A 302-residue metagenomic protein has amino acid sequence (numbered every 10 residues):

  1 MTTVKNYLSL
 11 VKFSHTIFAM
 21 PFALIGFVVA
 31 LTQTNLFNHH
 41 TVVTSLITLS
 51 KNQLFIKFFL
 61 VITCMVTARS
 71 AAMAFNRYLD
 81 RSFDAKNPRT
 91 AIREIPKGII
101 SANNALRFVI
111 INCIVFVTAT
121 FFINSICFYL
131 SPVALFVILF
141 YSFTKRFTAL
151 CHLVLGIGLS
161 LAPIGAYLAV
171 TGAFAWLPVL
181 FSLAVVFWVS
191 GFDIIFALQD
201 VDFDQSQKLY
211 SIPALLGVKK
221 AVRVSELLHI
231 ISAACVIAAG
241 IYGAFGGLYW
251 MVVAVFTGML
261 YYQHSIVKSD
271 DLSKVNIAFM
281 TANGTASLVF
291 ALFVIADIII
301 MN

Functional and structural regions predicted by a protein language model:
M1-K5, M73-I100, I194-K219, I266-V275: Cytosolic, membrane-interface loops and tails of multi-pass inner-membrane proteins
M1-P21, I25: N-terminal, positively charged, Ser/Thr/Ala/Gly-biased leader segments that form transit/presequence-like amphipathic
K5-S9, A71, T90-L180, Y261-K268 (+1 more regions): Intramembrane alpha-helical segments
K12-M20, I100-I111, L150-L155, K219-H229 (+1 more regions): Select subsegments of transmembrane alpha-helices in polytopic membrane proteins, especially boundary-proximal
P21-V29, E94, V154-V170, L215 (+1 more regions): Small-residue-rich segments of transmembrane alpha-helices in multi-pass membrane proteins, especially helix faces
I25, V29-L31, L36-L79, R89 (+4 more regions): Membrane-embedded alpha-helical segments that form the functional core of polytopic membrane enzymes, especially those
K57-M65, R81-S131, S206-M251, L292-F293: Multi-pass membrane catalytic core of lipid/isoprenoid biosynthesis enzymes
A234, A238-N302: Extended hydrophobic alpha-helices typical of membrane-associated regions
